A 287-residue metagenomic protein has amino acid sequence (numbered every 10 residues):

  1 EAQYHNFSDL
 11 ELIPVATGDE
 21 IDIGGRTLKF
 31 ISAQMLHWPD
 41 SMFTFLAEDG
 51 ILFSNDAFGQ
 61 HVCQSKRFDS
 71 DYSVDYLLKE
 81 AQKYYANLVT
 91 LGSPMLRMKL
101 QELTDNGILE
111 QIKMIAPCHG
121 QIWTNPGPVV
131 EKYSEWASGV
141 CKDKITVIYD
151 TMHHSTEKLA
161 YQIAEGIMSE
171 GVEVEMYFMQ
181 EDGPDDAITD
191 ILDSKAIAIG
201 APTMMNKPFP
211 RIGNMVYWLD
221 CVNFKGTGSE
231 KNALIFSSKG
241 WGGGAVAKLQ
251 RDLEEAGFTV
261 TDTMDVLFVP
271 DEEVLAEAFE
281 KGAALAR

Functional and structural regions predicted by a protein language model:
E1-A2: Anionic-ligand anchoring segments at beta-strand to alpha-helix junctions in alpha/beta enzyme folds, i.e., glycine
H5-D71: Catalytic core of the metallo-beta-lactamase
L28, I51, I145-V147, A233: Conserved hydrophobic helix-helix packing surfaces used for dimerization/oligomerization
D56, Q64-F68, V74-I115, H119-I122 (+3 more regions): FMN-binding flavodoxin-like domain, especially the glycine-rich phosphate-binding loop
G59, I122, H153: Short, glycine/acidic-enriched loop or turn micro-motifs at the edges of active sites
H119-I145: Terminal amphipathic helices with adjacent charged low-complexity linkers/tails
Y149-T151, S237: Short beta-strand/turn micro-motifs composed of small residues that flank or help shape donor/cofactor-binding pockets
T156: Glycine-rich phosphate/diphosphate-binding loop of Rossmann-like nucleotide-binding domains
